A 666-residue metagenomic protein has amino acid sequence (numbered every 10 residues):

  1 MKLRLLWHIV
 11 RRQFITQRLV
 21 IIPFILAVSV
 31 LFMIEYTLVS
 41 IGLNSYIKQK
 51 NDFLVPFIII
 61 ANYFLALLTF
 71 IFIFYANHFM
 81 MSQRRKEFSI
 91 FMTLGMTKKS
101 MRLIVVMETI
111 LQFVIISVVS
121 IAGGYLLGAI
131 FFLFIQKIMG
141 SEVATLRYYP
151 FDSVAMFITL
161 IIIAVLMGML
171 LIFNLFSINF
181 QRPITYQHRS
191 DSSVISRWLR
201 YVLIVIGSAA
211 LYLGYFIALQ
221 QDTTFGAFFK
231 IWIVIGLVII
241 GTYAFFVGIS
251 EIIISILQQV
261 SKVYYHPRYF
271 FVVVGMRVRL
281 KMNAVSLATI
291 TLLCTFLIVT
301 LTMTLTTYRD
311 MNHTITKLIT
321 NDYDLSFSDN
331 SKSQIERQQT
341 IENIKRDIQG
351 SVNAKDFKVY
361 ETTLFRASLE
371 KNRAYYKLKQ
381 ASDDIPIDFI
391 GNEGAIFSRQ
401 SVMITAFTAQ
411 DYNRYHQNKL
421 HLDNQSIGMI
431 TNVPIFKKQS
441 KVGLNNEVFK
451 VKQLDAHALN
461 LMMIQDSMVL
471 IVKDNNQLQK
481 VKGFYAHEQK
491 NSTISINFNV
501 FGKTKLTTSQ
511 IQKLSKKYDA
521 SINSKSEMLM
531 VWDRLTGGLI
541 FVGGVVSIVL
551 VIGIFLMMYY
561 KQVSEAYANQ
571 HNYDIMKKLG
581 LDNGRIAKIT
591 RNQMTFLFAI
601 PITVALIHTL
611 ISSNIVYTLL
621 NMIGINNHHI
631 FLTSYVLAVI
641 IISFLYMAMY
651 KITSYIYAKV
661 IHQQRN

Functional and structural regions predicted by a protein language model:
M1-Y63, K503-Y518, S526-W532: Hydrophobic alpha-helical transmembrane segments
R4, N179-V194, Y567-H571, A658-N666: Short cytosolic juxtamembrane segments of multi-pass membrane proteins
R18, F24, V105-G123, I195-I204 (+1 more regions): Selective transmembrane-helix segments that form parts of the transport pathway or gating/packing helices in multipass
I22-L26, M33-T37, I158-L166, V194-T307 (+4 more regions): Alpha-helical transmembrane segments, especially those used as permease/efflux helices and single-pass anchors
S40-D52, I116, I121-A155, L213-F229 (+1 more regions): Short helix-loop junctions at transmembrane helix boundaries
L65-S89, M101, L550-N572: A hydrophobic alpha-helix feature that marks transmembrane segments and, especially, their cytosolic C-terminal ends
T314-I552: Basic-flanked hydrophobic alpha-helices used for secretion and membrane insertion
